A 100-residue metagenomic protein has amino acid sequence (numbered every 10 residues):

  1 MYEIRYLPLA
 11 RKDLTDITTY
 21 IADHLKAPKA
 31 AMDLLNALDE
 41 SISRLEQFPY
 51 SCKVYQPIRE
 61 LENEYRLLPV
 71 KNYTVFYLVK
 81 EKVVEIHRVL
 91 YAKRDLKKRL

Functional and structural regions predicted by a protein language model:
M1-A37: Arg/Lys-rich, positively charged N-terminal/basic patches that mediate binding to nucleic acids
R5, D33-S43, Y65-P69: PIN-domain endoribonuclease scaffold, especially VapC-family toxins
T18, D39-I42, R94: Residue-level detector of secondary-structure transition/capping positions
L25, V70-L100: Enriched for short, Lys/Arg-rich terminal
P28-A31, C52, I86: Internal amphipathic alpha-helical segments of the cytochrome P450 catalytic fold
E46-P49: Short proline/glycine- and basic residue-enriched helix-capping loop/turn segments at helix->loop/beta transitions
C52-K82: Basic/aromatic recognition patch in beta-strand/loop cores that engages polyanionic ligands
